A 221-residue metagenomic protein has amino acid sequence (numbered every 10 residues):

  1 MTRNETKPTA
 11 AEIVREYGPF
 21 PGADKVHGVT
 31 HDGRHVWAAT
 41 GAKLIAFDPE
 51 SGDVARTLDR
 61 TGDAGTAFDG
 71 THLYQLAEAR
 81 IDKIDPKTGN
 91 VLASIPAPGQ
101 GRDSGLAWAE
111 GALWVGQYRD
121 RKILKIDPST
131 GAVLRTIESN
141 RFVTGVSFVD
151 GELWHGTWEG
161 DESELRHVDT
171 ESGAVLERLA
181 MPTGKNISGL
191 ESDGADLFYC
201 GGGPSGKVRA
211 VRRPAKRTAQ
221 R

Functional and structural regions predicted by a protein language model:
M1-E12: Blade/loop signatures of beta-propeller domains
E12-F20, G52-L58, N90-P96, A132-I137 (+1 more regions): A short beta-strand motif characteristic of beta-propeller blades
F20-G33, R60-G70, P98-E110, N140-D150 (+1 more regions): Beta-rich, blade/repeat-based domains predominating in secreted/periplasmic proteins but also intracellular
W37-A42, L73-A79, V115-D120, H155-G160 (+1 more regions): Conserved beta-strand positions in repeat-built beta-propeller and related beta-rich domains
I45-A46, D82, L124, R166 (+1 more regions): WD40 beta-propeller blade core
D48-G52, D85-G89, D127-G131, D169-G173 (+1 more regions): Short loop/turn segments that connect beta-strands within beta-propeller blades
V143-E164: Loop/turn-rich, solvent-exposed surfaces of beta-rich toroidal or solenoidal domains
I187-R221: Blade-level signature of beta-propeller repeat domains, shared across WD40, Kelch, NHL, RCC1 and BNR/Asp-box propellers
